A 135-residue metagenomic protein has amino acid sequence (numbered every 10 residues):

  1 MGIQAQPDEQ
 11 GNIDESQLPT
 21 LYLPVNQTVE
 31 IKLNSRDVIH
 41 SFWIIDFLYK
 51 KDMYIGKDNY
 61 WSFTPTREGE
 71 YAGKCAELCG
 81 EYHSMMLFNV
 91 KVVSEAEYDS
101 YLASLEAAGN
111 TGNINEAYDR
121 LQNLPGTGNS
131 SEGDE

Functional and structural regions predicted by a protein language model:
M1-E135: Non-transmembrane, membrane-proximal soluble domains of secreted or membrane proteins
